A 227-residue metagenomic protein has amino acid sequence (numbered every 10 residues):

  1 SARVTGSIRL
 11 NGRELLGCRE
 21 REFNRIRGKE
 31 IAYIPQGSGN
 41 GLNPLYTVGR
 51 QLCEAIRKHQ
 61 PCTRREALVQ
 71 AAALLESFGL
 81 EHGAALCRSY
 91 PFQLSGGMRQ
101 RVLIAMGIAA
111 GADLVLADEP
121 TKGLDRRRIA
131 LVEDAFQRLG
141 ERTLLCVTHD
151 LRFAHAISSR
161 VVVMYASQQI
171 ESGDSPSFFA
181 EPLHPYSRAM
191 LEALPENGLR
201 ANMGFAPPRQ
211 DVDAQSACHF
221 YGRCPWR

Functional and structural regions predicted by a protein language model:
A2-R3, L15-A32, K58, S177-P182 (+1 more regions): ABC ATPase NBD coupling module
E14, E66-A85, L191: Conserved ABC ATPase "signature" region
L52, I104, V132: Hydrophobic anchor residue at the start of the ABC signature
E81-C87, D174-R227: Short catalytic/signature loops enriched in Gly
A109-D113: A short, proline-enriched helix->beta-strand linker immediately N-terminal to the Walker B motif in ABC-type P-loop
V115-D118: Catalytic Walker B motif of ABC-type/P-loop ATPase nucleotide-binding domains
G123-R200: P-loop NTP-binding/switch modules centered on Walker-like glycine-rich loops
